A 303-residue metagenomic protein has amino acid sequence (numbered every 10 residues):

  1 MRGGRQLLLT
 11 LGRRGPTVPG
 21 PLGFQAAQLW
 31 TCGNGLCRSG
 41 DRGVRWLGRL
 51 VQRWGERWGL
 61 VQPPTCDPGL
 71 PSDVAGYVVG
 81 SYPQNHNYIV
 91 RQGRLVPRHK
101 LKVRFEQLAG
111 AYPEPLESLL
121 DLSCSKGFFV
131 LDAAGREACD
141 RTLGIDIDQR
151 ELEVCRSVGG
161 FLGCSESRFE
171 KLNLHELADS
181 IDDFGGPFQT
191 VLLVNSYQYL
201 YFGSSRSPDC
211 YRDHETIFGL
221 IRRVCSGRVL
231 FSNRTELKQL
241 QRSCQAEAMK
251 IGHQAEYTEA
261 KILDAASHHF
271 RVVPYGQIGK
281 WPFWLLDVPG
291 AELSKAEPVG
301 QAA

Functional and structural regions predicted by a protein language model:
V96-P115: Conserved alpha-helix/loop element of class I SAM-dependent methyltransferases that forms part of the SAM/SAH-binding
K126-A138: Conserved SAM-binding loop of SAM-dependent methyltransferases across substrates and taxa, primarily the Class I
D148: Conserved SAM/SAH-binding beta-strand->alpha-helix loop
C155-R156: Conserved SAM-binding loop
G163-H175: Conserved SAM-binding strand-loop segment of SAM-dependent methyltransferases
L192: A conserved beta-strand element that flanks and buttresses the S-adenosyl-L-methionine
L200-L220: A short, conserved alpha-helix within the catalytic core of class I
C225-T235: Conserved beta-strand signature within the Rossmann-like core of class I S-adenosyl-L-methionine
